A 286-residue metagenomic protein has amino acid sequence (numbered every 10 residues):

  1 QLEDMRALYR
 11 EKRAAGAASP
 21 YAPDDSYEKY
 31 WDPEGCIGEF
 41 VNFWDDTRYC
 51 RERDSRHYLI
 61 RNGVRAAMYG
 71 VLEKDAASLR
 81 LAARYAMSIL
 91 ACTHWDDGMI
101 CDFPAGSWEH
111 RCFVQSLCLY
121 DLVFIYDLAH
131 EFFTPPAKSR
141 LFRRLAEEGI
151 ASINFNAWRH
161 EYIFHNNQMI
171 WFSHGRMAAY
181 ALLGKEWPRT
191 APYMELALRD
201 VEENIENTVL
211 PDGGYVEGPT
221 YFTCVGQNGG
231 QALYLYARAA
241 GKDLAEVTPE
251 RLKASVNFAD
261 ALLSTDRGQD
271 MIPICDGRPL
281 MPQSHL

Functional and structural regions predicted by a protein language model:
Q1-A181, A197-E202, G230, K253: Extracellular glycan-targeting catalytic surfaces
F113, L117, F124, F142-L286: Extracellular polysaccharide-recognition and catalytic grooves
